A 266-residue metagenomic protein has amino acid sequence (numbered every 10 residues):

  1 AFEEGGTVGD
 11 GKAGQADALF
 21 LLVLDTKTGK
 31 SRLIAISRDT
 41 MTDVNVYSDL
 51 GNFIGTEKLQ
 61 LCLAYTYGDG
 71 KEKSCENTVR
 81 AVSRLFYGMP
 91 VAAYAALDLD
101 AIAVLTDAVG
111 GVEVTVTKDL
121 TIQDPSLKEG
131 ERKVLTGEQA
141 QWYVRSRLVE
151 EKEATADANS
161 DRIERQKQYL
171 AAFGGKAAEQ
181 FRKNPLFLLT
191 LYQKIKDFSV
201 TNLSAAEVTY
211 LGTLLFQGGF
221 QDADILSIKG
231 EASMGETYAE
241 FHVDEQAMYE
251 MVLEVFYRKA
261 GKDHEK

Functional and structural regions predicted by a protein language model:
A1-K266: Non-catalytic, solvent-exposed segments at the cell envelope interface
